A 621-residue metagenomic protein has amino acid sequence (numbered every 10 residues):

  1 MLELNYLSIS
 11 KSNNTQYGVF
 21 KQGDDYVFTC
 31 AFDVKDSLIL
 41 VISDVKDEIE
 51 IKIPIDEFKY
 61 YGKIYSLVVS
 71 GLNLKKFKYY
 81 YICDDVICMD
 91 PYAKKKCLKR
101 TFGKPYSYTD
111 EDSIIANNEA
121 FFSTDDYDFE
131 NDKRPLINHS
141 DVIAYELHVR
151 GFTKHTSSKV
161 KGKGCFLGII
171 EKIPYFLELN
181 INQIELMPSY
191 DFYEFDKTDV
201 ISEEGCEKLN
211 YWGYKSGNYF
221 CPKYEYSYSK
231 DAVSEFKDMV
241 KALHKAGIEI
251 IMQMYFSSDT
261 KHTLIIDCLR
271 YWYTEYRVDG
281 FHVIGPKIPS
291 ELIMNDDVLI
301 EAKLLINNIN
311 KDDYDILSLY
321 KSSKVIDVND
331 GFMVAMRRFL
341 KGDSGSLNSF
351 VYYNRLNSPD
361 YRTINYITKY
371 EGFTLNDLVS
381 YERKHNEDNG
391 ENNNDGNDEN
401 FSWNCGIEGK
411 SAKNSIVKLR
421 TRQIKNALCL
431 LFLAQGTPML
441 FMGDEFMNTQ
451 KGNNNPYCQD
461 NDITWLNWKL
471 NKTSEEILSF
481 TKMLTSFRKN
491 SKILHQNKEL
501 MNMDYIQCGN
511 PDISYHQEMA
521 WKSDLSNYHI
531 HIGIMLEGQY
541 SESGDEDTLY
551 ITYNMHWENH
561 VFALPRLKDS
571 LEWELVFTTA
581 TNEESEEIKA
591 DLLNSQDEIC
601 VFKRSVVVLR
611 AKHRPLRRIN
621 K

Functional and structural regions predicted by a protein language model:
M1-V27, E48-K52, K59-E146, T153-S158: The feature marks proteins involved in alpha-glucan
Y26-V27, V34, I513-P565: Carbohydrate-binding surface patches
C30-F32, K75-K76, K589-K621: C-terminal beta-strand-rich structural cap/linker in extracellular carbohydrate-active enzymes
Y106, S113-A116, R277, S290-T449 (+6 more regions): Conserved alpha/beta catalytic core and glycan-binding cleft of carbohydrate-active enzymes
S158-C165, D196-K245, S258-E275, H385-G409 (+1 more regions): Aromatic- and acidic-residue-enriched carbohydrate-binding clefts of CAZyme catalytic domains
F176-K208, G372, N376, S380-K384: Carboxylate/His-rich catalytic cores and anion/metal-binding grooves
E235, A242-Y314: Active-site neighborhood of glycoside hydrolase catalytic domains
L484, W557-D591: C-terminal accessory region downstream of the catalytic core in glycan-modifying enzymes
